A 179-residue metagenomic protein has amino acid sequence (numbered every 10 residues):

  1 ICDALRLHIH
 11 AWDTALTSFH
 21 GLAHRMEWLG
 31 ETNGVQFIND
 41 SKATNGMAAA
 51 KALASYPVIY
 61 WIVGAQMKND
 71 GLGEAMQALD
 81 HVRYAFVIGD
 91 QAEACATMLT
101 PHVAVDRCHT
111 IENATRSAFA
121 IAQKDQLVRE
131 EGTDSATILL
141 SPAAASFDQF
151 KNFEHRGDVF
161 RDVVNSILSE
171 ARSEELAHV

Functional and structural regions predicted by a protein language model:
I1-I9, A122-Q126, L168: Short, hydrophobic alpha-helical segments
I1-V82, T97: Nucleotide phosphate-binding/pyrophosphate-handling subdomain across enzymes that bind or process nucleotide phosphates
H10-T17, Q77, T97, N113-A120 (+3 more regions): Replace "anionic and nucleotidyl ligands
D40, W61, A85, L140 (+1 more regions): Residue-level signal for inorganic ion chemistry
T44, A65-K68, Q91, L139 (+1 more regions): Short glycine-rich anion-binding loops that position phosphate/pyrophosphate groups of nucleotides and phosphorylated
L72-A136, E175-V179: C-terminal helical cap/extension that packs against the catalytic core of soluble nucleotide-cofactor enzymes
A143-E170: Glycine/aspartate-rich loop-and-adjacent alpha/beta segment that forms the canonical ThDP
